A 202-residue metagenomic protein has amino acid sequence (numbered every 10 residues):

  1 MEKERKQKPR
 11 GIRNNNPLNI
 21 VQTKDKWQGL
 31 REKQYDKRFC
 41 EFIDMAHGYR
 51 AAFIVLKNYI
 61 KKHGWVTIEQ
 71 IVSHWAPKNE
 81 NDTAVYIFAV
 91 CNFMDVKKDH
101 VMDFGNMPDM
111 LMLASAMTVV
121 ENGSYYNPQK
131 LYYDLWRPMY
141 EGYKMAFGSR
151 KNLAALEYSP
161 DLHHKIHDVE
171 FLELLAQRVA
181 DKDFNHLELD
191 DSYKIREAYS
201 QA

Functional and structural regions predicted by a protein language model:
M1-A202: Cell-wall polysaccharide-cleaving catalytic domain and substrate-binding groove, primarily in peptidoglycan/chitin
